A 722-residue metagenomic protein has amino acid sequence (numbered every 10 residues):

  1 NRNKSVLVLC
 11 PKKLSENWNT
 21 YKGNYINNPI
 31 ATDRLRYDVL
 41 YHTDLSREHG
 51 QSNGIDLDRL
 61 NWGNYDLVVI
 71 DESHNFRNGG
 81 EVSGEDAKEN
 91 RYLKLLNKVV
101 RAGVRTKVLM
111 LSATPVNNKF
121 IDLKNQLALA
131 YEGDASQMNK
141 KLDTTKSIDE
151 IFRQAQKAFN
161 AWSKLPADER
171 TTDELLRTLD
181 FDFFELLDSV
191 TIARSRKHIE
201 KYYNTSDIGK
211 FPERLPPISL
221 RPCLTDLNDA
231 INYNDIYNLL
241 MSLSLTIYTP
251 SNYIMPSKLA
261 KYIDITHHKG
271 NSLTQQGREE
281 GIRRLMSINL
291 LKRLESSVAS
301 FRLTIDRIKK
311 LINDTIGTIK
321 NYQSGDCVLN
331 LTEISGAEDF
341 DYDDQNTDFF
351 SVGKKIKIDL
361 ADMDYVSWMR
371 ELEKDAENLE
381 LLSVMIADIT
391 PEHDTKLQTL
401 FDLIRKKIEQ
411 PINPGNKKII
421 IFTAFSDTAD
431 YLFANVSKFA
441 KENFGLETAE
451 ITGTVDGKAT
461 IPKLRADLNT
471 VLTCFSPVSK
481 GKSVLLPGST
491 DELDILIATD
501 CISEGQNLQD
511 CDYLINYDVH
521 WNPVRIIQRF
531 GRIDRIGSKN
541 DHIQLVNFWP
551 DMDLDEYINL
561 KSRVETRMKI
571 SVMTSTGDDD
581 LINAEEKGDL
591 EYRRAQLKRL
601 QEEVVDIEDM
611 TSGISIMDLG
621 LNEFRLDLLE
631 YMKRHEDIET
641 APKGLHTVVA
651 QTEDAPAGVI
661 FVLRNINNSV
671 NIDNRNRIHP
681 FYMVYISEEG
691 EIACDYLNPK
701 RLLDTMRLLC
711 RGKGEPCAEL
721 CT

Functional and structural regions predicted by a protein language model:
N1-K4, G209-L227, S244, T249-T490: Conserved Helicase C-terminal RecA-like lobe
R2-I26, P115-L123, T423-D430: Conserved Walker A/P-loop ATP-binding site and its immediately adjacent core in helicase/helicase-like ATPase domains
R2-S5, D33-R36, N64-Y65, G103-K107 (+6 more regions): Short glycine-/polar-rich loops that comprise or flank the Walker A/P-loop and associated switch/sensor motifs
K4, K13-Y37, A130-D134, N435-F444: Conserved helix-turn-beta segment of the N-terminal RecA-like "Helicase ATP-binding" lobe in SF1/SF2 helicases
Y37-V68, E72-P115, D122, E132-I334 (+1 more regions): Inter-lobe coupling linker of SF2 helicases/translocases
H74-E81, T114-V116, E295, S426-D427 (+4 more regions): Catalytic acidic motif of RecA-like/P-loop NTPases
E392, S437, K441-E556: Conserved RecA-like P-loop NTPase helicase motor core
N540-T722: C-terminal accessory region of SF2 helicases/translocases
